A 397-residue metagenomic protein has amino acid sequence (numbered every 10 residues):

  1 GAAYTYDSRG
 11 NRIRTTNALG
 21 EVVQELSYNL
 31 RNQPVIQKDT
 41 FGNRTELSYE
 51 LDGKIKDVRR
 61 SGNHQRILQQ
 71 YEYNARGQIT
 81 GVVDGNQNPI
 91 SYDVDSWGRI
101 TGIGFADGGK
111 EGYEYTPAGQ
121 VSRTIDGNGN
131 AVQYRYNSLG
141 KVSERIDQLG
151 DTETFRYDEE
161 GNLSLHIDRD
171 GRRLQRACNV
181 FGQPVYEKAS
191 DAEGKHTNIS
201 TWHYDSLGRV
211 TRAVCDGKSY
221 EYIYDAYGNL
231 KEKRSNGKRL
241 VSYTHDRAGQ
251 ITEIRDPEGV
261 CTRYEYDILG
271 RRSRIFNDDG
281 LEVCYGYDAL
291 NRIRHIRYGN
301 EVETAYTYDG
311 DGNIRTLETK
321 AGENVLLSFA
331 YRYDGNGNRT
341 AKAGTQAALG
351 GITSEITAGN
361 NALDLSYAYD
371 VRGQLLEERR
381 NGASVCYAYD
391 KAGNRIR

Functional and structural regions predicted by a protein language model:
G1-D84, N88-F105, G109-D126, N130-D147 (+7 more regions): Beta-strand elements of repeat-based all-beta scaffolds
